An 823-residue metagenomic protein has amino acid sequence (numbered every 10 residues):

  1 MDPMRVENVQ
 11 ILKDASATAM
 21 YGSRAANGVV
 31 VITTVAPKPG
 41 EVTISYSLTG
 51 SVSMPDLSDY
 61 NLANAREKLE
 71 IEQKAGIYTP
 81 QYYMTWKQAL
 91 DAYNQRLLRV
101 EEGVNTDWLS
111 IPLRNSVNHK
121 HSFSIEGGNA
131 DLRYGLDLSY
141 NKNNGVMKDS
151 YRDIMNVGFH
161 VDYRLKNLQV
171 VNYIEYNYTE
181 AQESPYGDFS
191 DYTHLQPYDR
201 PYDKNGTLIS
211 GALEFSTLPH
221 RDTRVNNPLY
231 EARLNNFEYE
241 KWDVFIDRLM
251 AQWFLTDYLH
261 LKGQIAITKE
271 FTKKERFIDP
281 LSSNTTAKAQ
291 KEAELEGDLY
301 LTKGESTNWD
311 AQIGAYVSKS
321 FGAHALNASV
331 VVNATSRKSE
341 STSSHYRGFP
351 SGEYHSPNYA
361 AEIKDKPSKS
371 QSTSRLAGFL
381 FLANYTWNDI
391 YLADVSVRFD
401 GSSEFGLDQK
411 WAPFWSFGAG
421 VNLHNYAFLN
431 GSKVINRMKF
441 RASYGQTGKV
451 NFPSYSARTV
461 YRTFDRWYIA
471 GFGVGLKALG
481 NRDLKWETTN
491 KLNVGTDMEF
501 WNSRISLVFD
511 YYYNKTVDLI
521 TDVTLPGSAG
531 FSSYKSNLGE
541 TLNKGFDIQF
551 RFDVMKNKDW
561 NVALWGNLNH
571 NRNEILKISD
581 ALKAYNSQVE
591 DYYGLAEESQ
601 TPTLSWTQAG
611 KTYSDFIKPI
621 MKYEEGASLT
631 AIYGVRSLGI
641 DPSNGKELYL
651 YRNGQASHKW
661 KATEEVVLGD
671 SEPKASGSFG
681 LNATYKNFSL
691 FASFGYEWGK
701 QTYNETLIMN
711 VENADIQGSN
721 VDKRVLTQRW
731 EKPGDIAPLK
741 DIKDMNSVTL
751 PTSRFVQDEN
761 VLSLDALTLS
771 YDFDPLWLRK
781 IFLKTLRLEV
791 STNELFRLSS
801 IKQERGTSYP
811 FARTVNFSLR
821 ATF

Functional and structural regions predicted by a protein language model:
M1-K13: Short acidic/polar hinge/loop motifs at secondary-structure boundaries that mediate gating or recognition
V9-Q10, V30-I32: Non-catalytic regulatory/gating segments with a bias toward low-complexity or hydrophobic composition
A15-M20, P37-P39, V52-P55, N144-V146 (+7 more regions): Short beta-strands and strand-coil junctions in structured, solvent-facing domains, enriched
G28, A36-K148, S184-D188, P201 (+7 more regions): Residues embedded in well-ordered regular secondary structure
S45-V100, S536, D553-D670: Conserved small-residue
R96-L98, N284-T286, S402, P642 (+2 more regions): Extracytoplasmic gating/loop element in the C-terminal half of outer-membrane beta-barrel translocons and assembly
H119, I154, H160-L168, Y173-Y178 (+5 more regions): Extracellular/periplasmic, surface-exposed regions of secreted and cell-surface proteins
D670-Y703: Glycine-rich, aromatic-lined ligand/substrate-binding cores of catalytic and carbohydrate-binding domains
